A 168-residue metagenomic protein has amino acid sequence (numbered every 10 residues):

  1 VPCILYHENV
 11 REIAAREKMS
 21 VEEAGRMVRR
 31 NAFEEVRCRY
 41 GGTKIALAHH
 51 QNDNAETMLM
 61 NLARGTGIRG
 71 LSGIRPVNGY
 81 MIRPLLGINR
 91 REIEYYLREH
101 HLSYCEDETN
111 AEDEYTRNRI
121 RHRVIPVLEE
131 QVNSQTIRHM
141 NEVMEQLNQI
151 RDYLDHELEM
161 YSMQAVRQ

Functional and structural regions predicted by a protein language model:
V1-I125: Core alpha/beta nucleotide-donor-binding catalytic domains of modification enzymes
Y115-Q168: ATP/NTP-dependent adenylation/nucleotidyl-transfer catalytic domains that generate, transfer, or process NMP-activated
